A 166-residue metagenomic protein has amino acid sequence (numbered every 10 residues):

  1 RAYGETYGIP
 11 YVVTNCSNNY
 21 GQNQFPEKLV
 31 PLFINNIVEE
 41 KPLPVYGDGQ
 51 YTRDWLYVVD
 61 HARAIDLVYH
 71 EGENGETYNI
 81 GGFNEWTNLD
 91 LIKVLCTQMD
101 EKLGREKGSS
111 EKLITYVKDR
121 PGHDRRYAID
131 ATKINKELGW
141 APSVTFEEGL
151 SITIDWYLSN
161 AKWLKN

Functional and structural regions predicted by a protein language model:
R1-V12, I37-V38: Active-site Tyr-X1-5-Lys
R1-Y3, L29, N88: Short, charge-rich amphipathic segments
I9-L29, T52: Flexible, glycine-rich beta-alpha linker
P31, N35-N166: C-terminal substrate-binding subdomain of Rossmann-fold SDR/epimerase-dehydratase oxidoreductases
